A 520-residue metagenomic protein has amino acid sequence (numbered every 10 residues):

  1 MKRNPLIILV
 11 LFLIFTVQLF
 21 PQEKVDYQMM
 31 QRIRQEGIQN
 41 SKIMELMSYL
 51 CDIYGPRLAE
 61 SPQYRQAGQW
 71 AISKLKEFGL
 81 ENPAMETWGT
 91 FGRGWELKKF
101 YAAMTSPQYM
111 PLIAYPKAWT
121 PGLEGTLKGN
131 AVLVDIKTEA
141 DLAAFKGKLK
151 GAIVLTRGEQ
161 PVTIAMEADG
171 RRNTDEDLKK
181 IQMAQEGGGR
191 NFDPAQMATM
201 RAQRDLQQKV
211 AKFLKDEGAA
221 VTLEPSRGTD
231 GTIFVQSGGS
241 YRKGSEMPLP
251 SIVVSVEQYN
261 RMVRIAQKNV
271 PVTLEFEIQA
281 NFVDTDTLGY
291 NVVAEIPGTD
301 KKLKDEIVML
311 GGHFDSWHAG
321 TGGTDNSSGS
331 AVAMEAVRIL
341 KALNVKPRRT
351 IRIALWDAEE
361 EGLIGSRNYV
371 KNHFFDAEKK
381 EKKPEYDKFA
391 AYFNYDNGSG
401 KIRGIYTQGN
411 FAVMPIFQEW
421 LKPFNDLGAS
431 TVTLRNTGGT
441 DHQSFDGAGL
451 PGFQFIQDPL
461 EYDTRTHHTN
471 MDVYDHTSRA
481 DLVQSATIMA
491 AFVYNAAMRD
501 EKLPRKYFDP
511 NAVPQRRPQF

Functional and structural regions predicted by a protein language model:
M1-I8: Bacterial N-terminal signal peptides that target proteins for export
I8-Q18: Bacterial N-terminal signal peptides
E23-D26, S48, D52-G188: Noncatalytic luminal/extracellular "stalk/propeptide" segments of secretory-pathway proteins
V25-S61, F234-G239, D315, A391-G400 (+1 more regions): N-terminal capping segment at the start of a domain
Y27-M29, A114, A118-A144, S240-G323 (+2 more regions): Soluble metallo-hydrolase cores and metallopeptidase-like ectodomains found primarily in the secretory/periplasmic
M30-I38, D52-P62, F100, A118 (+11 more regions): Second-shell loop/turn segments in exported
Y109-P111, E124, G147, G151 (+4 more regions): Metal-dependent peptidase/peptidase-like ectodomains
N191-T199, Q203-R204, A211, K215-D216 (+4 more regions): Active-site-adjacent substrate-binding region of metalloamidase/peptidase-like peptide-processing proteins
